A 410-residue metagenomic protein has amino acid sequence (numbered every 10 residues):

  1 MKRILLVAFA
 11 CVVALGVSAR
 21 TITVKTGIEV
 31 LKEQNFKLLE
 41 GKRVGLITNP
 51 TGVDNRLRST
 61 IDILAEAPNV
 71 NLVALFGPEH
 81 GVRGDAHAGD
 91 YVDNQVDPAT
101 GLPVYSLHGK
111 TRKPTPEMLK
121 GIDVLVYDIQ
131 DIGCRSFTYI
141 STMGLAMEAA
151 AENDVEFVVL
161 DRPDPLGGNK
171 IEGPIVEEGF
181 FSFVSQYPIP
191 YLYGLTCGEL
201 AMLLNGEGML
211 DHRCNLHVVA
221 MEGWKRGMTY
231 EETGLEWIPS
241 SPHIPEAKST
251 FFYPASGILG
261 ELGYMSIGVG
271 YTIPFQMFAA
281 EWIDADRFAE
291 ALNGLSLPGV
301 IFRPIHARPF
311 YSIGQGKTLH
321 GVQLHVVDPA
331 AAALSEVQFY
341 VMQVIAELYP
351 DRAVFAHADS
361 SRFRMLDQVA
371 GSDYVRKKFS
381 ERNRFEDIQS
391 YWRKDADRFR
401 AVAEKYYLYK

Functional and structural regions predicted by a protein language model:
M1-T21: Bacterial Sec-dependent N-terminal signal peptides
N71-E79, L160: Short internal beta-strands
G84-A88, V158-F180: Glycine-rich, charge-decorated loop segments at or immediately adjacent to ligand/cofactor-binding or catalytic sites
D93-I122, C134: Glycine-rich oxoanion-binding loops at beta->alpha junctions
D131-M143: Glycine/threonine-rich flexible loop motifs
F181-A255: Conserved anion/nucleotide-ligand pocket segment
W224-I305, P309: Glycine-rich, aromatic-lined ligand/substrate-binding cores of catalytic and carbohydrate-binding domains
A279-Y391: Conserved functional hotspot residues or short segments at active or partner-binding sites across diverse domains
